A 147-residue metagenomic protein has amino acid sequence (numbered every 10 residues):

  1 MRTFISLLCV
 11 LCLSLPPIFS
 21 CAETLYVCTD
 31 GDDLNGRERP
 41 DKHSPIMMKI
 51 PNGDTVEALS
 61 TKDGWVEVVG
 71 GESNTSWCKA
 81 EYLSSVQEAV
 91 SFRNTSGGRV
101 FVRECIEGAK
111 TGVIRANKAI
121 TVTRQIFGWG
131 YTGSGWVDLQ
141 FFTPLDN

Functional and structural regions predicted by a protein language model:
M1-S6: Positively charged n-region of N-terminal signal peptides that target proteins for export
C9-C12: Cysteine-centered motifs
L15-P17: N-terminal signal peptide c-region/cleavage motif recognized by signal peptidases
E23-T24, G31, E38-D63, V69-V100 (+5 more regions): Boundary regions of SH3-family modules and the immediately adjacent low-complexity/disordered segments in eukaryotic
